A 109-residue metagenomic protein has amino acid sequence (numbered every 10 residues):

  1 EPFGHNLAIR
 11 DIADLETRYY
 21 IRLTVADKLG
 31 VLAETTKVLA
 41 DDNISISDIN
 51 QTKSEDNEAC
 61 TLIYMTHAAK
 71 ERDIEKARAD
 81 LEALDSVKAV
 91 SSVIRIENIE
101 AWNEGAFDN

Functional and structural regions predicted by a protein language model:
E1-N109: A conserved regulatory-domain signal marking ACT and ACT-like small-molecule sensing domains and adjacent regulatory
